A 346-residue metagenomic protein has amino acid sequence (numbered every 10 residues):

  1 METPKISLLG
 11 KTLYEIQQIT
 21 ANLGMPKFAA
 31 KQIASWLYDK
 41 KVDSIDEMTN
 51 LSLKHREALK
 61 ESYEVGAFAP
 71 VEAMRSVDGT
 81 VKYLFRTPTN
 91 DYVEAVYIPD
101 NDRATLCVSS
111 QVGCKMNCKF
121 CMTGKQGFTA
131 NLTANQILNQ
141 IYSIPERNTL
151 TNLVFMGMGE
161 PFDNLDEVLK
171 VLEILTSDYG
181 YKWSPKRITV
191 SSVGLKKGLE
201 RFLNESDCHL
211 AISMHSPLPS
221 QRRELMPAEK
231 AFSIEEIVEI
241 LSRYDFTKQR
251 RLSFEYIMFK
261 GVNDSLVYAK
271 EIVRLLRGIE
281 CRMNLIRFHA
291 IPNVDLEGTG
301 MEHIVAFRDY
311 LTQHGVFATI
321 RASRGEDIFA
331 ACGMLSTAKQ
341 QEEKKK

Functional and structural regions predicted by a protein language model:
M1-V93, S242-R251, M258-K346: Auxiliary Fe-S-binding modules of radical SAM enzymes
S76, S109-S110, S191, S213: Short linear Ser/Thr-Pro motifs
V81, V93, A104-V108, M116 (+1 more regions): Generic beta-strand structural signal
T89-I98, D102-R103: P-loop NTP-binding catalytic core
P99-Q136: Canonical Radical SAM [4Fe-4S] cluster-binding loop centered on the CxxxCxxC motif and its immediate flanking residues
N135, N139-R147: Ferredoxin-type iron-sulfur electron-transfer modules in oxidoreductases and energy-metabolism complexes
P145-N152, G157-R321: Conserved AdoMet/S-adenosylmethionine-binding subsite of the radical SAM
